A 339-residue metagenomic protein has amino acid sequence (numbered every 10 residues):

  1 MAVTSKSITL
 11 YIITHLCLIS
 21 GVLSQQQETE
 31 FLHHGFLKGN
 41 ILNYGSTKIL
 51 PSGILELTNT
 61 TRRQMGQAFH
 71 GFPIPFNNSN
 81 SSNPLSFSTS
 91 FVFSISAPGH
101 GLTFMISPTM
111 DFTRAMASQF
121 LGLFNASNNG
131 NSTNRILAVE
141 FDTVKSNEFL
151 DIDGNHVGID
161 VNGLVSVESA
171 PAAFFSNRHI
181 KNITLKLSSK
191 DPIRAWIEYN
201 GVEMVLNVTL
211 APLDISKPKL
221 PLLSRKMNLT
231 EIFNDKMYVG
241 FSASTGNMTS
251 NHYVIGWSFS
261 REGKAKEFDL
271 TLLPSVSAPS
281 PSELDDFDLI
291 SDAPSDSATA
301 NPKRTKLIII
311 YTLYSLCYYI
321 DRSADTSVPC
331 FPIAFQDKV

Functional and structural regions predicted by a protein language model:
A2-Q336: Polar, low-complexity loop segments and adjacent catalytic/binding residues used for recognizing and processing sugar
